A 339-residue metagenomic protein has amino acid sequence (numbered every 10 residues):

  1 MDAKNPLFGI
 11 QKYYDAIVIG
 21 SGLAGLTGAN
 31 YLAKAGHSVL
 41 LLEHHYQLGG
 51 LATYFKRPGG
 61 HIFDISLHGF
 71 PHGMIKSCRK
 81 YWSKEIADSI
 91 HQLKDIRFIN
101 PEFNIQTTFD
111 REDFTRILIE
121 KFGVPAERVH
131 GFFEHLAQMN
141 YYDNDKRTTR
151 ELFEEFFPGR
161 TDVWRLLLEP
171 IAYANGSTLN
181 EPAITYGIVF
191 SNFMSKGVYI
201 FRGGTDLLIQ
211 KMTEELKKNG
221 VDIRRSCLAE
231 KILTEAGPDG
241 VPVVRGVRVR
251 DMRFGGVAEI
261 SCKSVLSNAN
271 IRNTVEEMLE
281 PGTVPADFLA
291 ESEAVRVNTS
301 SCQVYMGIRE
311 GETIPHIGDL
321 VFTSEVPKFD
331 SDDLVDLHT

Functional and structural regions predicted by a protein language model:
D2-V124: N-terminal glycine-rich phosphate/pyrophosphate-binding loop and immediately adjacent elements
A35, E155-F156, K211, E215 (+3 more regions): Generic, well-ordered alpha-helical scaffold segments in large soluble proteins
S38-L40, G60, R97, N104 (+4 more regions): Beta-sheet entry/capping signal
K76, T161-R165, T313-G318: Short, conserved charged micro-motifs
P101-T185: Rossmann-like flavin
I188-G256, C262-K263: Helical element adjacent to the flavin cofactor pocket in flavoenzyme catalytic cores
E230-T339: Mid-domain catalytic core of redox enzymes that form a hydrophobic substrate pocket/lid adjacent to a catalytic redox
